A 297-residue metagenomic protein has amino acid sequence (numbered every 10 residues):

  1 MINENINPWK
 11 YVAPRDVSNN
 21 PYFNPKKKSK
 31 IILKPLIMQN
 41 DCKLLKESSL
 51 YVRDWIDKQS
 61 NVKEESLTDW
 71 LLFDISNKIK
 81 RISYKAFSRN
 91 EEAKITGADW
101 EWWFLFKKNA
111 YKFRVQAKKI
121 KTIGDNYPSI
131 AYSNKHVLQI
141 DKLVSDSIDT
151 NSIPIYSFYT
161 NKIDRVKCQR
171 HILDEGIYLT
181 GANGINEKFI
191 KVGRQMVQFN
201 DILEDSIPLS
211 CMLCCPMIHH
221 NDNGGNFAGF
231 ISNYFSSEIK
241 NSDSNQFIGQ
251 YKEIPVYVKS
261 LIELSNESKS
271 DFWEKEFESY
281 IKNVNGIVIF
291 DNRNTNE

Functional and structural regions predicted by a protein language model:
I2-Y22, K26, F272-W273, Y280-E297: Eukaryotic low-complexity, non-globular regulatory regions
K34-A86: Acidic-basic catalytic patches of nuclease active cores, encompassing PD-(D/E)XK and other metal-cofactor nuclease
L71-I79, F104, L143-S147: Hydrophobic, Leu/Ile/Phe/Ala-enriched alpha-helical segments that form helix-helix packing faces
I75, F104-F106, A117-K121, N294: Short, flexible loop/turn elements at secondary-structure junctions
A86-T96, L105-K107: Active-site metal-binding core of divalent-cation-utilizing nuclease and nuclease-like domains
G97-W100, H136-L138: Short acidic (Asp/Glu) patches
W100, Y111-K119: Conserved catalytic cores of phosphodiester-cleaving nucleases, focusing on short active-site segments
G124-E278: Acidic, metal/cofactor-coordinating or nucleic-acid-engaging core segments within structured domains
